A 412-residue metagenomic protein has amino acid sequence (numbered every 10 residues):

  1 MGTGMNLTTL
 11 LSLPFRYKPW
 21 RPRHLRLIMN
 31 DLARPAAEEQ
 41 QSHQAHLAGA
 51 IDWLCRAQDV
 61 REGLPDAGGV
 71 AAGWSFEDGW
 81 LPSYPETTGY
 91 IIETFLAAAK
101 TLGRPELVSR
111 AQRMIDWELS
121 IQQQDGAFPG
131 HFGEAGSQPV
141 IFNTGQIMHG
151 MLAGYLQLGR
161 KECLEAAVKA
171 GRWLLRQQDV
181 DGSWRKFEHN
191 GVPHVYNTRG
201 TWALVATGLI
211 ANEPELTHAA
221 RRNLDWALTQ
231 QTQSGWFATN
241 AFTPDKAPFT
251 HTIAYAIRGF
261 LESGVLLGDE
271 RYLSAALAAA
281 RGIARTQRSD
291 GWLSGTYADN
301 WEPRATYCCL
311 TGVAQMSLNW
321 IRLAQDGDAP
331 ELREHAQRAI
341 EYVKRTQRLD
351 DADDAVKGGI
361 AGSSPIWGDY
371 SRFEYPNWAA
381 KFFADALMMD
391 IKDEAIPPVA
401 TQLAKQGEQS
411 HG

Functional and structural regions predicted by a protein language model:
G2-G412: Glycan-recognition and catalytic cores of secretory/periplasmic carbohydrate-active enzymes
